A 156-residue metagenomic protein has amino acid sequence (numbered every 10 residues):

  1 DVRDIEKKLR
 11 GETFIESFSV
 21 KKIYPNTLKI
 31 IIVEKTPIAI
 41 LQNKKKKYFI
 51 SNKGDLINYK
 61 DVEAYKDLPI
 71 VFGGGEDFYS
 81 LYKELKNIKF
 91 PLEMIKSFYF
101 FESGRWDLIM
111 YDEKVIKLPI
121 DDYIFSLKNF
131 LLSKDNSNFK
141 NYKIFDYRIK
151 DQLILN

Functional and structural regions predicted by a protein language model:
V2-N156: Charged, solvent-exposed interaction patches on well-folded alpha/beta domains that mediate macromolecular contacts
